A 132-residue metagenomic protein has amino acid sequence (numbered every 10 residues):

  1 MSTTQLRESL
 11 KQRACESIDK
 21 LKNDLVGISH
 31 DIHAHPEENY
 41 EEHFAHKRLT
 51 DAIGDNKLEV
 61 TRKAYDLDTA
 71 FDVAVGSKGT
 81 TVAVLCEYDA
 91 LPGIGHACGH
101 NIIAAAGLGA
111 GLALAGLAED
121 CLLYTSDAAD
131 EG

Functional and structural regions predicted by a protein language model:
T4-L122: Acidic/His- and Gly-rich active-site-bordering loop/insert found across diverse amide/peptide-bond hydrolases
Y124-G132: Single conserved hydrophobic/aromatic residue that forms the stacking wall/gate of nucleotide- or nucleobase-binding
